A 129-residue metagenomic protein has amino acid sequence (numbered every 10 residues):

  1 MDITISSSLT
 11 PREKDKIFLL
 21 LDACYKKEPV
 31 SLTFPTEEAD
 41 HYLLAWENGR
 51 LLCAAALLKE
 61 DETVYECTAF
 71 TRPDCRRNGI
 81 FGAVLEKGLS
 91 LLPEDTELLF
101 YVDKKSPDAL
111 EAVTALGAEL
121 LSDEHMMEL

Functional and structural regions predicted by a protein language model:
M1-S31, E124: Short amphipathic alpha-helix that is part of the acyltransferase structural core
L9, P29-L92, E97, Y101-K104: Conserved donor-binding loop and adjoining core beta-sheet/short helix segment in diverse acyl/aminoacyl transferases
K16-L19, A83, K87, D108: Long, highly charged amphipathic alpha-helices
L21-Y25, G88-L92, L116: Hydrophobic, Leu/Ile/Phe/Ala-enriched alpha-helical segments that form helix-helix packing faces
D40-Y42, S122-M126: Short hydrophobic/aromatic beta-strand or adjacent loop that forms the aromatic wall/cage of a ligand/substrate-binding
G82-A83, K104-D123: Conserved active-site alpha-helix within GNAT-family acetyltransferase domains
L129: Conserved beta strand-loop-helix elements of the APE1-like EEP
